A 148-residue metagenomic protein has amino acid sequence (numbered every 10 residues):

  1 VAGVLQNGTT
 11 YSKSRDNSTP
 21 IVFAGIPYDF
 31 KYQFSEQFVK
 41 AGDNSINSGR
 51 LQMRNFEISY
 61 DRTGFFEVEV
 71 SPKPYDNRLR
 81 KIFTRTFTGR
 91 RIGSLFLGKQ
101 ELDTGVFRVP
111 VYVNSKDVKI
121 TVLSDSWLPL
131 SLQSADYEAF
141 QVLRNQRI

Functional and structural regions predicted by a protein language model:
V1-I148: Beta-sheet repeat architectures centered on beta-propellers
